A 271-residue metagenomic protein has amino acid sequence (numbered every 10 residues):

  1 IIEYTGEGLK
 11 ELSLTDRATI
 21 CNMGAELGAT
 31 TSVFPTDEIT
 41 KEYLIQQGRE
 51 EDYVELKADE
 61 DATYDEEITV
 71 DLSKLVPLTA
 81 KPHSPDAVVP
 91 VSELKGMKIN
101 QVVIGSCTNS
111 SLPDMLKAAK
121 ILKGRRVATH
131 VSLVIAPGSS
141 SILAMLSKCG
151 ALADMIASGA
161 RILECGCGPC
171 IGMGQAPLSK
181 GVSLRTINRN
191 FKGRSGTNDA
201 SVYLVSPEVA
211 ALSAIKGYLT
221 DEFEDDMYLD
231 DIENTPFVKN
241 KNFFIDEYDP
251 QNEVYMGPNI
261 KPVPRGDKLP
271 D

Functional and structural regions predicted by a protein language model:
I1-D271: Fe-S-dependent hydro-lyases/dehydratases of central metabolism
